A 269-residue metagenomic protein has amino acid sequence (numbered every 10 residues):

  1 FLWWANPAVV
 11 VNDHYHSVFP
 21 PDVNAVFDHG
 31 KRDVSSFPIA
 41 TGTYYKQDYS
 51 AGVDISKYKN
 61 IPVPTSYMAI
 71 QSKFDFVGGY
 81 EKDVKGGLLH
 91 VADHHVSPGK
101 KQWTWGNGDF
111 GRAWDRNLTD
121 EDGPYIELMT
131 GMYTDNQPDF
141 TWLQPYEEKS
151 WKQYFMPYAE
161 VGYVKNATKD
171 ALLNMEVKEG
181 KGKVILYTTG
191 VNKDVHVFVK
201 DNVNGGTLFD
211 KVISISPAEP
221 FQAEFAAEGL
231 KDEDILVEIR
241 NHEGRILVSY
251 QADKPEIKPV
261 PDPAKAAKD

Functional and structural regions predicted by a protein language model:
F1, Y146, Q153, K183-Y187: Buried hydrophobic-core signal for structured, non-transmembrane domains
L2-A5, T141-Q144, V161-L172, F198: Composition- and surface-driven signal marking solvent-exposed, interaction-prone regions in large proteins
L2-E148, M156: A contiguous, surface-exposed recognition patch within enzymatic or periplasmic domains that forms
V23-V26, K100-W103, G111-R116, E148-K152 (+4 more regions): Short, surface-exposed linear patches
N136, A159-V161, N192, R245: Residue-level signal for secondary-structure boundary sites
E147-E160, N241: Short, hydrophobic/aromatic-enriched beta-strand segments in well-ordered soluble domains
N166-A267: Long, contiguous interaction/recruitment modules in multidomain scaffold/adaptor proteins
